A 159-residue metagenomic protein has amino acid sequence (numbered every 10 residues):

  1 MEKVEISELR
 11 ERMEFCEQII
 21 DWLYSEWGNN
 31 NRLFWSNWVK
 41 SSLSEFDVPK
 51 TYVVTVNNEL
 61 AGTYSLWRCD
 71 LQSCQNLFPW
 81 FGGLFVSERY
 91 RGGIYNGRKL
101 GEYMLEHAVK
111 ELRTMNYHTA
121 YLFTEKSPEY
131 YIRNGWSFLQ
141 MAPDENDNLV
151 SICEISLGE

Functional and structural regions predicted by a protein language model:
M1-E17, G158-E159: Conserved N-terminal entry element of GNAT/NAT acetyltransferase domains
W27-V56, A61, S65: Active-site rim helix/loop that mediates acceptor-substrate recognition in acyltransferases
P49, D147-C153: Short hydrophobic/aromatic beta-strand or adjacent loop that forms the aromatic wall/cage of a ligand/substrate-binding
T51-V53, Y121, E154: Residue-level detector of beta-strand face positions
R68-D70: A short acidic/small-residue loop/turn micro-motif
Q75-R89: Conserved acetyl-CoA binding element of GNAT-fold acetyltransferases
V86, G93-K110: Conserved acetyl-CoA-binding loop-helix of GNAT-fold acetyltransferases
T114-H118, T124-L149: Conserved active-site alpha-helix within GNAT-family acetyltransferase domains
